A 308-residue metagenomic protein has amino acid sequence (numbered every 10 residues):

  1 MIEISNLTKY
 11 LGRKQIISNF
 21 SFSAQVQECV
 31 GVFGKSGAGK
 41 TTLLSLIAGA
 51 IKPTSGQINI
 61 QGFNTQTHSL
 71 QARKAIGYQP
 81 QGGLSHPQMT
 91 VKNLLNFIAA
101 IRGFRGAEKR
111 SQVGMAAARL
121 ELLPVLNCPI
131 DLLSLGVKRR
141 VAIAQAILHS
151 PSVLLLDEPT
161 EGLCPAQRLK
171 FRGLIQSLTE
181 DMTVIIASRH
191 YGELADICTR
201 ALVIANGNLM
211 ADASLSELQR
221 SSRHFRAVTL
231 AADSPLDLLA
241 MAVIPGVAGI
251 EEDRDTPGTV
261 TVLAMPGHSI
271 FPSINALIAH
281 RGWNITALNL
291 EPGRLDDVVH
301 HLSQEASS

Functional and structural regions predicted by a protein language model:
F33-K35: The feature captures the beta-strand-to-loop junction immediately N-terminal to the Walker
A48: Helix-to-loop junction immediately C-terminal to a conserved catalytic motif
G56-T67, Q71-A72: Conserved ABC transporter NBD signature motif
N96, A100, A107-V125: Conserved ABC ATPase "signature" region
L154-E158: Catalytic Walker B motif of ABC-type/P-loop ATPase nucleotide-binding domains
R172-T261: ABC transporter nucleotide-binding domain
